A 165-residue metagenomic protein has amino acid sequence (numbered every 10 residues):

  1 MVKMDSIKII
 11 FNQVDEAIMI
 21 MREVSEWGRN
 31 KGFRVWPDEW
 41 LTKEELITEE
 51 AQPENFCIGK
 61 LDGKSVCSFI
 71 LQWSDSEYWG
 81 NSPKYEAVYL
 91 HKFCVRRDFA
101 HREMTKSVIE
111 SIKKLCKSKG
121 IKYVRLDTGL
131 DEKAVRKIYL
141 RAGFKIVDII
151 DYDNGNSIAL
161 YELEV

Functional and structural regions predicted by a protein language model:
V2, I150-V165: Terminal substrate-recognition subdomain of acyl/acetyltransferases
D5-I20: A short beta-loop-alpha structural element at the N-terminal edge of CoA-dependent acyl/N-acetyltransferase catalytic
F11-V14, V24-D98, I109-E110, D151-Y152 (+1 more regions): Acetyl-CoA-dependent GNAT
I20-E23, R141: Residues within well-ordered alpha-helical secondary structure of globular protein domains
V95, H101-K114, K137-R141: Conserved acetyl-CoA-binding loop-helix of GNAT-fold acetyltransferases
C116-T128: Conserved GNAT acetyl-CoA-binding A-motif
L126-R136, Y152-N156: Conserved beta-strand-loop-alpha-helix junction that forms the acyl-donor binding cleft
L140-I150: Low-complexity, intrinsically disordered Gly/Pro/Thr-rich segments
